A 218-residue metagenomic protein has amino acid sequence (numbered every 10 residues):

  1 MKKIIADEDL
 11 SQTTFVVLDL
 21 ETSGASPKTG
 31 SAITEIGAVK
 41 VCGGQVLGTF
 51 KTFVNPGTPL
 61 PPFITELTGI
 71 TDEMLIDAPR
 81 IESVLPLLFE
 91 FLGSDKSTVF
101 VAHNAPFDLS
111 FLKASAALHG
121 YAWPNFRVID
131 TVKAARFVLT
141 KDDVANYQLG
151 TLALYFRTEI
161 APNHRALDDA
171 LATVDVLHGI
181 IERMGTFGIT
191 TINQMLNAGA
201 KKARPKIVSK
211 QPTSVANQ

Functional and structural regions predicted by a protein language model:
M1-F126, N146-H164: Conserved non-catalytic scaffold segment of RNase H-like nuclease domains
M1-L10, Y155, V176-Q218: Acidic two-metal-ion nuclease catalytic site recognized across multiple nuclease folds, prominently DnaQ/RNase D-T
I33, S83, A134, A170-L171: Short secondary-structure boundary/hinge segments and terminal tails
A117, I129-A145: Short alpha-helix plus adjacent loop in nuclease-associated cores
R127-D130, I192-N193: Beta-strand segments within the central parallel beta-sheet cores of soluble alpha/beta enzyme folds
R165-H178: Acidic, divalent-metal-coordinating active-site segment for phosphoryl/phosphodiester hydrolysis, typified by short
